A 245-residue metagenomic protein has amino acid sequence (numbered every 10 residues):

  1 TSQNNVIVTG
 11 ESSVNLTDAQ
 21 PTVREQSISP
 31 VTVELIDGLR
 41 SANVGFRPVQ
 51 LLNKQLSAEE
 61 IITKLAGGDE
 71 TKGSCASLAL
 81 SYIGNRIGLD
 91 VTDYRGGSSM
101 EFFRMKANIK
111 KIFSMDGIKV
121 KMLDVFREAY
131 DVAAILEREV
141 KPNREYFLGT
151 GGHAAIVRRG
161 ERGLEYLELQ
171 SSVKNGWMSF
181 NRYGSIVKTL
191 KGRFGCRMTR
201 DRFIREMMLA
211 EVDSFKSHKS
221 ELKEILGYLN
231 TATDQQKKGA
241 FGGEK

Functional and structural regions predicted by a protein language model:
T1-L16, C75, G242-K245: Non-Sec secretion/translocation targeting segments of pathogen effectors
S2, T9-G10, R24-Q26, K54 (+1 more regions): Intrinsic disorder/low-complexity segments
N4-T9, V14, V33, G176-M178 (+1 more regions): Intrinsically disordered, low-complexity segments used for protein-protein interactions
V14-I112, D116: Active-site nucleophile-adjacent alpha helix/oxyanion-hole segment immediately C-terminal to the catalytic cysteine
K119-K245: Active-site or metal-binding loop neighborhoods of secreted/extracellular toxin and effector enzymes
